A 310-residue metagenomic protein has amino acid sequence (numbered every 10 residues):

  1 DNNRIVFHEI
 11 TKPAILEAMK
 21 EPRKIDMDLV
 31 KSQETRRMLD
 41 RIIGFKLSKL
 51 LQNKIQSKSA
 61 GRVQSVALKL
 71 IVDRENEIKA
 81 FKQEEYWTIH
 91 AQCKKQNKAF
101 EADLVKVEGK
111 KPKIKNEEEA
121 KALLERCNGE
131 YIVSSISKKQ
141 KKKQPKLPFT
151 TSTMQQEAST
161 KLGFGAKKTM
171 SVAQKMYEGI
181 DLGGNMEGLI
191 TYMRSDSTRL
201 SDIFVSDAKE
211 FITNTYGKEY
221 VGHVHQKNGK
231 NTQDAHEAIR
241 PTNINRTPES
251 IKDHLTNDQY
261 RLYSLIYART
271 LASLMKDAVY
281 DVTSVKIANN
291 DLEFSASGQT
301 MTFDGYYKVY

Functional and structural regions predicted by a protein language model:
D1-Y310: Toprim catalytic domain recognition across nucleic-acid enzymes
